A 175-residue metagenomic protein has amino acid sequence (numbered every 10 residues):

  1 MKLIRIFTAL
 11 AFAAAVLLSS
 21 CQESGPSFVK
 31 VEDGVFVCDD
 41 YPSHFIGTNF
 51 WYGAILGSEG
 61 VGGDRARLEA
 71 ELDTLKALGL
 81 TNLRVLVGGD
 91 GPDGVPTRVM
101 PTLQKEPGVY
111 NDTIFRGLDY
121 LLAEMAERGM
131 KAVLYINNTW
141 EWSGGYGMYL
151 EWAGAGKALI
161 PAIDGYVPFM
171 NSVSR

Functional and structural regions predicted by a protein language model:
M1-T8: Bacterial N-terminal signal peptides that target proteins for export
T8-A11, D90: A periodicity- and composition-biased signal for non-globular, repetitive helical segments
L10-V16, G154-L159: Intrinsic disorder/low-complexity segments
F12-S27: Bacterial Sec-dependent signal peptides at the C-terminal "C-region" and cleavage site
P26-R175: Active-site mouth of glycoside hydrolases
